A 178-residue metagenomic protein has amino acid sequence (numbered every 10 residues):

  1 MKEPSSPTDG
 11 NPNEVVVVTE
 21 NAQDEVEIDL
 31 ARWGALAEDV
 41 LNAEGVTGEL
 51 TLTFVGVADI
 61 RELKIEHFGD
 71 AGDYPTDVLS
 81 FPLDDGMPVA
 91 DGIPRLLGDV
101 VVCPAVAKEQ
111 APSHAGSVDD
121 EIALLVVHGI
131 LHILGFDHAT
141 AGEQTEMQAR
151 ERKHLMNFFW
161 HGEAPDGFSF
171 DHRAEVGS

Functional and structural regions predicted by a protein language model:
M1-E121, L134-S178: An acidic/histidine-cluster motif and surrounding catalytic segment that typifies divalent-metal-assisted enzyme active
E121-I122, G129: Pseudouridine synthase
V127, L131-G135: Short active-site segment of divalent metal-dependent hydrolases/proteases that encodes the spacing between
